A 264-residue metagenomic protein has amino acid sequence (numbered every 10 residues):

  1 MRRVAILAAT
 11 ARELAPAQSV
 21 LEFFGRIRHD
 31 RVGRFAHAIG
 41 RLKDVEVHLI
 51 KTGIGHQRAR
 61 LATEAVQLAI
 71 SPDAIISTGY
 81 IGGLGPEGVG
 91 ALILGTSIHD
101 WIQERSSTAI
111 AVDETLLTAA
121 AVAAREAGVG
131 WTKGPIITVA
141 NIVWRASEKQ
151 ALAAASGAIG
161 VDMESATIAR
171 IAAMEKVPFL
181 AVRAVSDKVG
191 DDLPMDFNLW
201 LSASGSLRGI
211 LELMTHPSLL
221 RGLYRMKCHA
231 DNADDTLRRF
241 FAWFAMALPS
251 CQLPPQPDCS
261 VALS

Functional and structural regions predicted by a protein language model:
R2-R3, R31-S264: Glycine-rich phosphate- or other oxyanion-binding loops that anchor nucleotides, phosphorylated ligands
R3-G25, L42: Short, conserved "active-site rim" segments that organize catalytic pockets and cofactor/ligand binding
V20-A36: Short catalytic helix/loop segments, enriched in acidic residues and glycine and frequently bearing histidine
